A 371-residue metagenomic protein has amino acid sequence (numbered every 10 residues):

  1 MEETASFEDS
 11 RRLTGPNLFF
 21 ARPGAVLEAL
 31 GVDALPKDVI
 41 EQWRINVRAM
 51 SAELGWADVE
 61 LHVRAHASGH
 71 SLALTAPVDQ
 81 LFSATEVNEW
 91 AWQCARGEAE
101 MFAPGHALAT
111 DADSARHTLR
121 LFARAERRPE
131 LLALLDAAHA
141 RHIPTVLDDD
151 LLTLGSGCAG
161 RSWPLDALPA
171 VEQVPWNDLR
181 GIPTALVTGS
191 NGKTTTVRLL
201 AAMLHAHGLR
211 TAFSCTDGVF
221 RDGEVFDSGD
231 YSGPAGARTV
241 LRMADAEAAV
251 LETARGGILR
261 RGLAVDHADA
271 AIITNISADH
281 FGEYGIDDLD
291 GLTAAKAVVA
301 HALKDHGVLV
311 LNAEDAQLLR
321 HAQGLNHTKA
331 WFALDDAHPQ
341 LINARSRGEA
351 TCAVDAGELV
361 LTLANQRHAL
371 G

Functional and structural regions predicted by a protein language model:
M1-P183, A206-T211: Preference for protein termini
A115, R180-T184, A212-D222, A270-F281: Gly-rich Lys/Arg/Thr-decorated short loops/hinges at beta-loop-alpha junctions or inter-strand turns that position
L134, L200, L318: Aromatic/hydrophobic pocket-lining residues that form π-stacking "cages" and hydrophobic walls in ligand
T145, T184, T211-F213, A271 (+2 more regions): Conserved beta-strand scaffold positions in the cores of enzyme catalytic domains, especially in NTP/NDP-utilizing
L151-S156, D217-R221, T351-C352, G357-Q366: Short polybasic amphipathic segments
G160-E172, S228-D230, L363-G371: Short amphipathic beta-strand/extended segments with alternating polar/hydrophobic composition
Q173-D217, V225: Walker A (P-loop) phosphate-binding motif
G223-W331, D336-A344: Flexible active-site lid/hinge loop adjacent to a nucleotide/diphosphate and Mg2+-phosphate binding pocket
